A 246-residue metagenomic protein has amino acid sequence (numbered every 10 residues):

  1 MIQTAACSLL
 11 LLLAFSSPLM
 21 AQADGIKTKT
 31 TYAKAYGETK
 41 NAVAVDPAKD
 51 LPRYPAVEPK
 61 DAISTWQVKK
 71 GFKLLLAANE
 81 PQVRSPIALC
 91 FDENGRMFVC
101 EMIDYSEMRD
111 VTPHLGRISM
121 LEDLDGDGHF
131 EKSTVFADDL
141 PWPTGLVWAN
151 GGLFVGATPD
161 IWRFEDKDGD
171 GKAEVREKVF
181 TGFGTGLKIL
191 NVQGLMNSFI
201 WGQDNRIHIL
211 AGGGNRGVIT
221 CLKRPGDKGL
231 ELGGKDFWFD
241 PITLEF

Functional and structural regions predicted by a protein language model:
M1-Q3: N-terminal secretory signal peptides that target proteins for export/translocation
A5-P18: Bacterial N-terminal signal peptides
Q22-F246: Beta-propeller domains with acidic blade repeats across secreted/periplasmic ectodomains and cytosolic WD/CNH propellers
